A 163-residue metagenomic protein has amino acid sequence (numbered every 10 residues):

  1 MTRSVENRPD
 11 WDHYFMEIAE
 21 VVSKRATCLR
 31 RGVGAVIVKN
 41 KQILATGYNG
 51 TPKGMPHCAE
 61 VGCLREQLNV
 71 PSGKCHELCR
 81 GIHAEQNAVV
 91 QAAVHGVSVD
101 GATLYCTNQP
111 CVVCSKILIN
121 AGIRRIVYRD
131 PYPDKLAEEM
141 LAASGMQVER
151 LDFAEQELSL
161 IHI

Functional and structural regions predicted by a protein language model:
M1-L160: Zinc-dependent deaminase catalytic domain
